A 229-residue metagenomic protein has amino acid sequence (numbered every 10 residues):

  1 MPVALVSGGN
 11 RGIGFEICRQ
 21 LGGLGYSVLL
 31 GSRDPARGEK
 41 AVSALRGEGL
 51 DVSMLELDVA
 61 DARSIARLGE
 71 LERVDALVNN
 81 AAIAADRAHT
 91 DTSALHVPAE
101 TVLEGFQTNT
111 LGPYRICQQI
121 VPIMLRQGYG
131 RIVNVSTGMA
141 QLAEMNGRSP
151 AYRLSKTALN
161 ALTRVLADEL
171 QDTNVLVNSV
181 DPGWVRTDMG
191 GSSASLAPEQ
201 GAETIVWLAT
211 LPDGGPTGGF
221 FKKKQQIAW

Functional and structural regions predicted by a protein language model:
M1-L29: Canonical Rossmann dinucleotide-binding motif of NAD(H)/NADP(H)-dependent dehydrogenases/reductases, specifically
V6-S7, N79-N80, R131-T137, L176-D181: Structural signature of the Rossmann-like NAD(P)-dependent dehydrogenase/reductase core
L24-K40: Conserved glycine-rich Rossmann-like NAD(P)H-binding loop of the short-chain dehydrogenase/reductase
P35, L55-R67, A99: The beta1-alpha1 cofactor-binding region of Rossmann-like NAD(H)/NADP(H)-dependent oxidoreductases
I83-R87, D91-F106, Y114, Q118 (+1 more regions): Catalytic loop of short-chain dehydrogenase/reductase
R87, A143-E144, D181-S193: Short beta-loop-alpha junction of Rossmann-like oxidoreductase domains
D172-T173, S179-P182, G191-W229: C-terminal helical subdomain
